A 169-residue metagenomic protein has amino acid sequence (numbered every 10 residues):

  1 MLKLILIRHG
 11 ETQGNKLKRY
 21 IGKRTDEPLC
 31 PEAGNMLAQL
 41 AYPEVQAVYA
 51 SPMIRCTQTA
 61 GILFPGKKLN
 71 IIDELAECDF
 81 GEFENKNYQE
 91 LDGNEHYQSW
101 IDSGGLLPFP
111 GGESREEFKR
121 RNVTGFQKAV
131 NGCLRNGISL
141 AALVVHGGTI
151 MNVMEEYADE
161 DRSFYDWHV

Functional and structural regions predicted by a protein language model:
L2-K67: Active-site-proximal alpha-helix that buttresses catalytic centers in soluble enzyme cores
R8, D73-L75, H168: Residues at the C-termini of beta-strands that transition into short coil/loop
A38-A41, K119, V123-L134: Generic structural signal for well-ordered alpha-helical scaffold segments
V45-P52, N70, G137-V144: Short glycine-rich phosphate-binding loop at a beta-alpha junction
I62, N152-E156: Active-site signature of alpha/beta-hydrolase-fold catalytic machinery across serine- and Asp/Cys-nucleophile hydrolases
L63-V123: Phosphate-handling substructures
G147-M151: GST superfamily/GST-like fold recognition
A158-V169: Domain-level recognition of soluble alpha/beta enzyme cores, biased toward histidine phosphatases/phosphomutases
